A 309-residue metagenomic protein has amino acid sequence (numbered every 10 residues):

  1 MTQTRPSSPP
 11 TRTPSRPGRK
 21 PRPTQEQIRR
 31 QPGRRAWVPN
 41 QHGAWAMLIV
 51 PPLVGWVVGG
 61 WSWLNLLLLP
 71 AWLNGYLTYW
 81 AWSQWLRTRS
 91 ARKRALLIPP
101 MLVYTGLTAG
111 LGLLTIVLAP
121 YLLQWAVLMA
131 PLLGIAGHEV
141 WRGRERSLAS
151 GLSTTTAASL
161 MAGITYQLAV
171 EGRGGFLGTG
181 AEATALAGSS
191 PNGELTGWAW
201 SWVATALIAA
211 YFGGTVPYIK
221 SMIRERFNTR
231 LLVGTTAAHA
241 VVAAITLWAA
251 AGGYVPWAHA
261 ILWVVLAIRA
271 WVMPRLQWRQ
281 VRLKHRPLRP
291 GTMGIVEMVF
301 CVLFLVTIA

Functional and structural regions predicted by a protein language model:
M1-L122, F300: N-terminal topogenic module of multi-pass integral membrane proteins
R30-W45, S90-I98, A136-T156, M222-A237 (+1 more regions): Interhelical loop and helix-boundary elements at the membrane-water interface of polytopic inner-membrane proteins
I49-P52, I98-A109, L152-Q167, L232-T246 (+1 more regions): Small-residue-rich segments of transmembrane alpha-helices in multi-pass membrane proteins, especially helix faces
L53-L68, L111-Q124, L160-V203, T246-A258 (+1 more regions): Helix-coil boundary and interhelical linker segments in multi-pass alpha-helical membrane proteins
W63, L67, P100-G134, A238-V281: Transmembrane helix-loop-helix
A71-A81, A130-V140, A158-L160, L207-P217 (+1 more regions): Alpha-helical transmembrane segments and their membrane-interface exit regions
G106-L114, Y121-Y166: Intramembrane alpha-helical segments
F212-G252: A mid-sequence, solvent-exposed acidic-amphipathic segment
